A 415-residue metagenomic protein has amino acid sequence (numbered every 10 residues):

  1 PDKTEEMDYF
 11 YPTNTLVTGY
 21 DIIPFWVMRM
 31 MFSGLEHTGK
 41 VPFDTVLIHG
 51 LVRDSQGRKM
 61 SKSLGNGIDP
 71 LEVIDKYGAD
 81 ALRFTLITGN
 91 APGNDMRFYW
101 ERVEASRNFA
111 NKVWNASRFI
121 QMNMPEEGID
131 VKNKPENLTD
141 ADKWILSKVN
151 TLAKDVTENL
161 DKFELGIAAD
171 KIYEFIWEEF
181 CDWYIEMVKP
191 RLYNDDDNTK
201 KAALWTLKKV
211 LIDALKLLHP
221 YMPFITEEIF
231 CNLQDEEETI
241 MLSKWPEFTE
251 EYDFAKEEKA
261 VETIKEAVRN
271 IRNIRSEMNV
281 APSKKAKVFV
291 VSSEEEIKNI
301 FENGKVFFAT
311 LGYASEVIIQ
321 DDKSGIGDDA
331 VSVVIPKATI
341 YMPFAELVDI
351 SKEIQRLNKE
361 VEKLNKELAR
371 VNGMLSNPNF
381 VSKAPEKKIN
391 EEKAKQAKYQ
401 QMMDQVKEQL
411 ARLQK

Functional and structural regions predicted by a protein language model:
P1-Y11, E178, D182-I185: Active-site-adjacent "gating/activation" loops or surface patches in catalytic cores
Y11-D21: A short glycine/serine-rich beta->alpha loop
M31-G34: Hydrophobic "lid/gating" helix adjacent to the active-site nucleophile that controls access to an acyl-thioester pocket
E36-D75, A79, N94, Y99-K415: Feature 926 captures the class I aminoacyl-tRNA synthetase adenylation module centered on the KMSKS loop
F84-T85, G89: Non-catalytic, structured segments within soluble enzyme domains
